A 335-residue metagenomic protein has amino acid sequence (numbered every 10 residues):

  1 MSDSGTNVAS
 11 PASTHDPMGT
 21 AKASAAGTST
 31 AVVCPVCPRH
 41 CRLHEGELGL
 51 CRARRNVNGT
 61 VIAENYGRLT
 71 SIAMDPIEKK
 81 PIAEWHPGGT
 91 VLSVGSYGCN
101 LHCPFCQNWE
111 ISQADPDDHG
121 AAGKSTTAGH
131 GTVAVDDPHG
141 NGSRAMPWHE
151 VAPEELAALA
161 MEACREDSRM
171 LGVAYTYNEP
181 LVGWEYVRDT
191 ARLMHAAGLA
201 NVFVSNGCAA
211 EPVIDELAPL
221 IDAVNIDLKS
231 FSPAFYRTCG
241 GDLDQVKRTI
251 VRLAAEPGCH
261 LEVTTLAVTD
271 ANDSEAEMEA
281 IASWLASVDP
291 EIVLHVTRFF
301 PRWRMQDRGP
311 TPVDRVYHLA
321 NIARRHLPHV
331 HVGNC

Functional and structural regions predicted by a protein language model:
S2-G46, D270-C335: Auxiliary Fe-S-binding modules of radical SAM enzymes
V32-A53, Y97-W109: Local cysteine-cluster metal-coordination motifs and their immediate loop/turn environment, predominantly Fe-S cluster
P38-H40, E47-L48, N58-G59, A63-L69 (+8 more regions): Generic secondary-structure boundary/loop-capping signal
R39-R42, N56, P104, N108 (+5 more regions): Generic secondary-structure signature for well-ordered alpha-helical cores
N56-A223: Conserved Radical SAM active-site core
C103, D115, F203, V263 (+2 more regions): A generic structural-conservation signal
P153-P310, L319: Conserved AdoMet/S-adenosylmethionine-binding subsite of the radical SAM
